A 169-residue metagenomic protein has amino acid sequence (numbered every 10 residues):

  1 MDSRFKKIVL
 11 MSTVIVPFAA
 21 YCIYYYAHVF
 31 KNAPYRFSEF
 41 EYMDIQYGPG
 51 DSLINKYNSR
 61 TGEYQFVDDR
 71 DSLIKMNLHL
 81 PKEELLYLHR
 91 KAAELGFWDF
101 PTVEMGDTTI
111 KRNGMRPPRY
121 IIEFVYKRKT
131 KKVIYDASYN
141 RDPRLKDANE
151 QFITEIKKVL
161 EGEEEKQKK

Functional and structural regions predicted by a protein language model:
D2-V14, F18-Y47, M105-K169: Short, well-ordered, aromatic-rich surface patches in folded extracellular/luminal domains
G50-D99: Extracytoplasmic/periplasmic/luminal assembly and interaction segments in envelope/secretory/respiratory proteins
